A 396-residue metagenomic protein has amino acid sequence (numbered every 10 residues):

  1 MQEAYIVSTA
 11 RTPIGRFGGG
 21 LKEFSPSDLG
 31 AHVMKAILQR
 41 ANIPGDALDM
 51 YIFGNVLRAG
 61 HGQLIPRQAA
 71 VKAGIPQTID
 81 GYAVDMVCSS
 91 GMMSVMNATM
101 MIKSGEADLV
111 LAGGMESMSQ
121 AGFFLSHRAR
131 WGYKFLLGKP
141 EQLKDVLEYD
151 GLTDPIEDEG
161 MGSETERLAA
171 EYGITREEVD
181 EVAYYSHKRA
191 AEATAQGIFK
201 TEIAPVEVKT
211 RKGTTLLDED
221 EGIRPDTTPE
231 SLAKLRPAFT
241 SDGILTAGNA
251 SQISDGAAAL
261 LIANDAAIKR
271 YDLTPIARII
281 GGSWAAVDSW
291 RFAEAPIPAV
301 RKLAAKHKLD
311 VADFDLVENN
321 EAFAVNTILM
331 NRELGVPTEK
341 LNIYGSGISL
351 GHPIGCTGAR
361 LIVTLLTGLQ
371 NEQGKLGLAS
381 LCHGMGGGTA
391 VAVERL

Functional and structural regions predicted by a protein language model:
M1-S25, L143, P229-E294, P298 (+5 more regions): Condensing-enzyme catalytic core mediating Claisen C-C bond formation in acyl metabolism
R11-T12, K22-H32, R40, E178-D265 (+3 more regions): N-terminal extracellular/periplasmic Venus flytrap/periplasmic-binding protein-like
K22-V110, M115-K134, I203-D218, W290 (+1 more regions): Conserved beta-ketoacyl condensing-enzyme motif
P26-N42, I65-A69, S94, M161-L168 (+5 more regions): Short, well-ordered amphipathic alpha-helical segments that serve as non-catalytic structural scaffolds within diverse
N55-V110, Q142-K144, P155-M161, D226-Q252 (+3 more regions): Conserved catalytic cysteine-centered active-site region of acyl-thioester-dependent Claisen-condensing enzymes
M86-E116, A169-I198, A259-A266, N331-R332 (+2 more regions): Active-site-proximal alpha-helical scaffold in enzymes
L109-R167: Flexible glycine-/small-residue-enriched beta->alpha junction loops that bind anionic phosphate/pyrophosphate groups
E164-E166, F199-E202, K209-T210, I280-S349: Active-site pocket-lining segment
